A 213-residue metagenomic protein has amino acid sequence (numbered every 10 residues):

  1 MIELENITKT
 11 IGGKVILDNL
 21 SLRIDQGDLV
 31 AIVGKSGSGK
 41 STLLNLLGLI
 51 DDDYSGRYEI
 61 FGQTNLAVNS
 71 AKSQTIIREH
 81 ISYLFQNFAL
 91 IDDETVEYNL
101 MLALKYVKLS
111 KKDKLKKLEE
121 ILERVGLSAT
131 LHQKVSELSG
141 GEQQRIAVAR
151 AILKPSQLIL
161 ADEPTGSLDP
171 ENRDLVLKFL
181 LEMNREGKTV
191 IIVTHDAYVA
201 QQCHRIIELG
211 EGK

Functional and structural regions predicted by a protein language model:
G48: Helix-to-loop junction immediately C-terminal to a conserved catalytic motif
G56-A67: Conserved ABC transporter NBD signature motif
R78, Q133, K154, E186: Conserved signature/switch motifs of ABC ATPase nucleotide-binding domains
E94-L102: Short coil-to-helix segment of the ABC ATPase nucleotide-binding domain corresponding to the Q-loop/switch region
K134-L138, E142-Q144: Conserved ABC ATPase signature
I159-D162: Catalytic Walker B motif of ABC-type/P-loop ATPase nucleotide-binding domains
